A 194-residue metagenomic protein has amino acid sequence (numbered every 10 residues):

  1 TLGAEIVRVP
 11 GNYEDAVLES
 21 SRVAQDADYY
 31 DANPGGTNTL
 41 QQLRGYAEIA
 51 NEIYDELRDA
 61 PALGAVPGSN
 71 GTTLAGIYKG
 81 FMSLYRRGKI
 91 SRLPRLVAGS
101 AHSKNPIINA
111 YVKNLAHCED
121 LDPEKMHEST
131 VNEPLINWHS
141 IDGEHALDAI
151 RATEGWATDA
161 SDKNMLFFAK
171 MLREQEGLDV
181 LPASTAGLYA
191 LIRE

Functional and structural regions predicted by a protein language model:
T1, T39, G68-L74, V180-G187: Gly/Ser/Thr-rich loops at beta-strand to alpha-helix junctions that form or flank small-molecule/cofactor-binding
L2, G76-G80, A110: Alpha-helical scaffold elements adjacent to nucleotide-binding pockets in ATP/GTP-utilizing enzyme cores
L2-E5, L57-A62, R151-T153, R173-E176: Short, surface-exposed connector motifs at secondary-structure boundaries
L2-S20: A glycine-rich helix N-cap at a beta->alpha junction
Y13-A16, Y46, T73, G187: Conserved donor sugar-nucleotide recognition element shared by glycan-biosynthetic enzymes
E14-D31, S83-P182: Active-site/ligand-binding loops adjacent to catalytic centers
A24-R87, L166-K170: Active-site/ligand-binding-proximal alpha/beta "capping" segment
V112, L188-E194: Catalytic phosphate/nucleotide-handling subdomain of diverse soluble enzymes
